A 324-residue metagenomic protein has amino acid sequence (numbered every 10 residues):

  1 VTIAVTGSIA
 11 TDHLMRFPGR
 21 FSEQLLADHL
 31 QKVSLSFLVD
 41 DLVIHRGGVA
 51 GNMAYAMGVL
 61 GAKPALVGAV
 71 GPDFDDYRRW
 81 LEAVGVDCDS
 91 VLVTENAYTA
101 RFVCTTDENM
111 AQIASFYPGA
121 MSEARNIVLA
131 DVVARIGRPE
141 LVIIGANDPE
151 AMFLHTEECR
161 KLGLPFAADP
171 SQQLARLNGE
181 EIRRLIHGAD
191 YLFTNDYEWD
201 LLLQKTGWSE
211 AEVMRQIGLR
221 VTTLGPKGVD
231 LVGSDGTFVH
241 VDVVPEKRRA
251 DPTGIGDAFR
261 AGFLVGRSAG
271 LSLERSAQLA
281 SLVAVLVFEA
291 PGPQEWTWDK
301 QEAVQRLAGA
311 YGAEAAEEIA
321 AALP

Functional and structural regions predicted by a protein language model:
V1-A65, D76, R248, E314-P324: Glycine-rich phosphate/adenosyl-contacting loop at the front of the ribokinase-like
G7-S8, G68-P72, V93, T106-E108 (+2 more regions): Cofactor-binding loop segments of dinucleotide-utilizing enzymes, especially the Rossmann-like FAD- and NAD(P)+-binding
G58, R160, S268: Gly/Ala-rich phosphate-binding loop of Rossmann-like dinucleotide-binding domains, activating on the conserved
K63-S90: A glycine-rich beta-to-alpha transition motif near the start of alpha/beta enzyme domains, typified by
D89-T94, F102-L141, G145-A146: Conserved phosphate-binding/catalytic loop of the ribokinase/pfkB sugar-kinase fold
L154, R160-P165, S171-D242, R248: Conserved phosphate/ATP/ADP-binding segment of small-molecule kinases
G207-P324: Conserved phosphate-binding/catalytic region of the ribokinase-like
